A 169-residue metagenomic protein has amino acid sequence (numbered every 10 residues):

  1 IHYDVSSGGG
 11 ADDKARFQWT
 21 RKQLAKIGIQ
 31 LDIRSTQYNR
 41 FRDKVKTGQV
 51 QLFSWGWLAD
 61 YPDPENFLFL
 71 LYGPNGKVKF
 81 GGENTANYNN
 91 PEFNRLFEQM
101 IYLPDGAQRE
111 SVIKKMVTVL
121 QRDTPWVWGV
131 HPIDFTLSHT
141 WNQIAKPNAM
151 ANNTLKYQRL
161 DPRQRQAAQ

Functional and structural regions predicted by a protein language model:
I1-G8, D32-R34, Q51: Short, well-ordered beta-strand elements
Y3, Q23-A25: Hydrophobic alpha-helical packing residues
G9-K22, Y38-Q169: Detector for C-terminal structural segments
A25-N39: Short, well-structured beta-strand/strand-turn elements
